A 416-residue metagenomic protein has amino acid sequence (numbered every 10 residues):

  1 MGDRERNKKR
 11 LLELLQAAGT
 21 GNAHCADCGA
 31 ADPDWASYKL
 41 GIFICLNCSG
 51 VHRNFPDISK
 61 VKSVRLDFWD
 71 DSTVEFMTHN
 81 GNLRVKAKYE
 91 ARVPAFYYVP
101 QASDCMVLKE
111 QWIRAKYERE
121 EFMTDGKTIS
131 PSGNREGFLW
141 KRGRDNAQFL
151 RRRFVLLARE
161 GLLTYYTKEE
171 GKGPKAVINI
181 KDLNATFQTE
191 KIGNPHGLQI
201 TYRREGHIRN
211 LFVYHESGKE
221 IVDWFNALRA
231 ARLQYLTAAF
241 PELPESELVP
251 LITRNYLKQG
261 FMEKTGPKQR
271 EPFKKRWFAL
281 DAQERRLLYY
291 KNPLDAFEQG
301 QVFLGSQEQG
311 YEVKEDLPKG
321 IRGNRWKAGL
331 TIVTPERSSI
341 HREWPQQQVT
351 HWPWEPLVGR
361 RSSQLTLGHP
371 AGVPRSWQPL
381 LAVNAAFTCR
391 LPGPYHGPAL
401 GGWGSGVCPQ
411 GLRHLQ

Functional and structural regions predicted by a protein language model:
M1-A17, L46-I129: Cys/His-rich, Zn2+-coordinating zinc-finger modules
G2-R6, D27, L66-D70, K86-F96 (+3 more regions): Surface-exposed beta-strand-to-loop junctions that form interaction patches on eukaryotic regulatory domains
D3, A115-P131, W140-A147, E169 (+3 more regions): Polybasic, Ser/Thr-rich intrinsically disordered tails and inter-domain linkers that flank pleckstrin homology
C25-C28, C45: Short cysteine-rich clusters marking metal-coordination/redox-active sites
A30-L40: Canonical RING-type zinc finger of E3 ubiquitin-protein ligases
S132-N134, L233-E284, D295, F303 (+7 more regions): Disordered regulatory linkers adjacent to lipid/PI-binding modules
R135-A176, W224, R254-S306, W352-W354 (+2 more regions): Polybasic phosphoinositide-binding surfaces of eukaryotic membrane-targeting domains
N146-R152, T186-Y235, R270-K274, E312-L365 (+2 more regions): Canonical pleckstrin homology
